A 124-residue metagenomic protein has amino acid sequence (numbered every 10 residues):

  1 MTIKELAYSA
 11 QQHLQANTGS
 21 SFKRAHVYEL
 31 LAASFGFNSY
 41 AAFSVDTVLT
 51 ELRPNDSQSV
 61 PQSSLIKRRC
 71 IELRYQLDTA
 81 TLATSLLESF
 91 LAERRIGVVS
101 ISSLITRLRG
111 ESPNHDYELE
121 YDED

Functional and structural regions predicted by a protein language model:
M1-R109: C-terminal alpha-helical interaction appendages
P113-D124: Glycine-rich, aromatic-bearing surface loops/beta-hairpins
